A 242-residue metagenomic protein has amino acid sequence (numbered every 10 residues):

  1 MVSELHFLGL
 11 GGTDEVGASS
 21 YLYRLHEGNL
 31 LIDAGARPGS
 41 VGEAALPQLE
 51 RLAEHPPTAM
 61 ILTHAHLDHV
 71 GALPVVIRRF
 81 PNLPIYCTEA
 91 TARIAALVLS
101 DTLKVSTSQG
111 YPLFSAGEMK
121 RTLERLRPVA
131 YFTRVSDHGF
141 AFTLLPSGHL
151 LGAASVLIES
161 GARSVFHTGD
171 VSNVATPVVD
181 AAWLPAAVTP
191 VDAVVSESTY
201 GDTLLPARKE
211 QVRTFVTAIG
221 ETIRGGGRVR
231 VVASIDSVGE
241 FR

Functional and structural regions predicted by a protein language model:
V2-I61, H66-V70, V75-G239: His/Asp/Glu-rich metal-coordinating catalytic cores of metallo-dependent phosphodiesterases/hydrolases acting on
